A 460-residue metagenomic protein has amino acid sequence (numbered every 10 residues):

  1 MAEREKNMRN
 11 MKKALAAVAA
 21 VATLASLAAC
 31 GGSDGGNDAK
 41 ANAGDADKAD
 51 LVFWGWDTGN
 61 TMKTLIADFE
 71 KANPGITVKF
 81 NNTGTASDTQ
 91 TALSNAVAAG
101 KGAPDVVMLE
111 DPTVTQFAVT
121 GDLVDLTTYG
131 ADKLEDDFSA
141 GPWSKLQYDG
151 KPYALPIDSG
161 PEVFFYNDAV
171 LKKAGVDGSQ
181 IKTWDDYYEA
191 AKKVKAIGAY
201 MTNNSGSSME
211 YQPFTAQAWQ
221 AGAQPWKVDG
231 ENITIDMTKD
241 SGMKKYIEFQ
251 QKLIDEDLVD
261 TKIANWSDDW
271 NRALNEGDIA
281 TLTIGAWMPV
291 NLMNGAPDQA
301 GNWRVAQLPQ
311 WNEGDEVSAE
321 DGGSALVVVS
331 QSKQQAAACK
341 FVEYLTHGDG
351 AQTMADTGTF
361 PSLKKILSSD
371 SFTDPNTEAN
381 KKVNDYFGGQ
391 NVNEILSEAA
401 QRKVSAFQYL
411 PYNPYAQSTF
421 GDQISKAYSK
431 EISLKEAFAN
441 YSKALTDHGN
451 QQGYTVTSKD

Functional and structural regions predicted by a protein language model:
M1-L51, K71, E436, T446-D460: Short, low-complexity disordered leader/linker segments with a strong preference for bacterial N-terminal type II
A2, K172, L396-D460: Conserved C-terminal helix/tail region of periplasmic/extracytoplasmic solute-binding proteins
D68-F138, K172-G175, A273, G277-T281 (+2 more regions): Extracytoplasmic "Venus flytrap"/periplasmic binding protein-like
A103-D105, L134-V170, G314-A319, R402-L410: A structural signal for short loop-to-beta-strand junctions that line the ligand-binding cleft of periplasmic/secreted
D111-E162, Y188, P213, Q217-A218 (+2 more regions): Hinge/lid segment of periplasmic solute-binding proteins
Y153-I157, E162, D185-I235, G242 (+1 more regions): Extracytoplasmic/periplasmic solute-binding protein
A191, N232-I263, L308: Glycine-centered hinge/linker elements that transmit conformational signals in sensory and ligand-binding systems
M288-Q299, N312-S418, V456-D460: C-terminal lobe and pocket-closing loops of periplasmic/extracytoplasmic Venus-flytrap solute-binding proteins
